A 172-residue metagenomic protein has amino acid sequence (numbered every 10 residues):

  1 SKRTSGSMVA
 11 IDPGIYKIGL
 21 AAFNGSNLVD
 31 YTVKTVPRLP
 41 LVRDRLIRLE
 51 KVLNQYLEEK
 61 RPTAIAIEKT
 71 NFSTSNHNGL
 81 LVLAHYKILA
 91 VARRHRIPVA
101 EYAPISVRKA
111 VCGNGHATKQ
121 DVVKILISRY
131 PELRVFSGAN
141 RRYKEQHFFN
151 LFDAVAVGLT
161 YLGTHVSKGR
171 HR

Functional and structural regions predicted by a protein language model:
S1-R172: Phosphate- and other anionic-substrate recognition elements at nucleic-acid/protein interfaces
